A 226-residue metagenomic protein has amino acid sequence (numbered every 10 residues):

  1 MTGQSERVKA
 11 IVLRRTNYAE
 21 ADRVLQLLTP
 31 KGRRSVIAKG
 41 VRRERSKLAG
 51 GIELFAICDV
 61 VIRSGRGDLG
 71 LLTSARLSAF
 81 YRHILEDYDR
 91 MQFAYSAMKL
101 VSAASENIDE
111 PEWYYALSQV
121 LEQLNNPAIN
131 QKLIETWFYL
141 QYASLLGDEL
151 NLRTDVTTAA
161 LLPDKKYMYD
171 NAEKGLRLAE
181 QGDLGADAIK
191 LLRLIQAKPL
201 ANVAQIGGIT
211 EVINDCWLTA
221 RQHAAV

Functional and structural regions predicted by a protein language model:
M1-V24, L28-V226: Non-catalytic alpha-helical scaffolds and adjoining flexible linkers that form interface surfaces for assembly
